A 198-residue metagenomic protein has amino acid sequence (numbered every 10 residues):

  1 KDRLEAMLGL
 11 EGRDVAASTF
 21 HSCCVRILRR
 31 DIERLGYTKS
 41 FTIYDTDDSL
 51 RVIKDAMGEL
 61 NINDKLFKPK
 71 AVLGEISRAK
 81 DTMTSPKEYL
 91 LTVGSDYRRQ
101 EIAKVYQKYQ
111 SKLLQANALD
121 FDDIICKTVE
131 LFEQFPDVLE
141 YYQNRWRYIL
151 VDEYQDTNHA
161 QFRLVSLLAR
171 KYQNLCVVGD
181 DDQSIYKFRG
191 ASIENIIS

Functional and structural regions predicted by a protein language model:
K1-Y148, Y172-Q173, I185, A191-N195: A basic/glycine-biased coupling hinge at the interface between accessory DNA-binding modules
A118-L119, Y154-Q155, V177: A generic short-segment signal for beta-strand/edge and adjacent turn/coil regions
R145, E153-D156, D180: Walker B catalytic acidic pair
H159-S198: Conserved RecA-like helicase ATPase core segment that couples NTP binding/hydrolysis to strand translocation
